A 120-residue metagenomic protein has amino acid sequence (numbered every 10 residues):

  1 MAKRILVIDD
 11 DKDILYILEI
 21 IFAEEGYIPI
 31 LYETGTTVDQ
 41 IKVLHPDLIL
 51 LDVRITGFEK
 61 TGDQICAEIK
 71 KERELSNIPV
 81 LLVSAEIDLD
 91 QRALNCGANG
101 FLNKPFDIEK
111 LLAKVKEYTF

Functional and structural regions predicted by a protein language model:
K12-I30: Two-component/phosphorelay signaling modules centered on CheY-like receiver
G26-G35, Q40: Short hydrophobic/Thr-rich beta-strand motif most characteristic of the beta2 strand and flanking loop of CheY-like
L44-I55: Active-site beta3 strand of CheY-like receiver
T61-Q64, E86-N103, A113: Alpha4 helix (beta4-alpha4-beta5 surface) of REC/receiver domains from two-component response regulators
T61-S76: Short amphipathic alpha-helix used as the core "switch/output" element in two-component signaling
L81-V83: Hydrophobic/aromatic residues positioned on beta-strands within the core alpha/beta folds
D107: Receiver (REC) domain switch/active-site region of two-component response regulators
L111-F120: Receiver (REC) domain switch/output surface
